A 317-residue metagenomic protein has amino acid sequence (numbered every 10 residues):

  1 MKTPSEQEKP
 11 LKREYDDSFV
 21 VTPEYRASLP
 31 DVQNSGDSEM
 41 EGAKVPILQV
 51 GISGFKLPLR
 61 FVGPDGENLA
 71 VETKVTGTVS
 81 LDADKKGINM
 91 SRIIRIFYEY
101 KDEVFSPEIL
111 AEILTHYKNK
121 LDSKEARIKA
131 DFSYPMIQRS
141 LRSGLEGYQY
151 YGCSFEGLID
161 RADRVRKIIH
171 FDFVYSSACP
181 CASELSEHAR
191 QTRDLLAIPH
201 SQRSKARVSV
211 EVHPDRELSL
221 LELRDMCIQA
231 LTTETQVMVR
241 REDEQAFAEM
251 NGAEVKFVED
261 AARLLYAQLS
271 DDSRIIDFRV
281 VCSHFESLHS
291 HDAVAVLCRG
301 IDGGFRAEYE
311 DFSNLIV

Functional and structural regions predicted by a protein language model:
K2-V317: N-terminal intrinsically disordered, cationic/polar leader segments that include organellar targeting peptides
